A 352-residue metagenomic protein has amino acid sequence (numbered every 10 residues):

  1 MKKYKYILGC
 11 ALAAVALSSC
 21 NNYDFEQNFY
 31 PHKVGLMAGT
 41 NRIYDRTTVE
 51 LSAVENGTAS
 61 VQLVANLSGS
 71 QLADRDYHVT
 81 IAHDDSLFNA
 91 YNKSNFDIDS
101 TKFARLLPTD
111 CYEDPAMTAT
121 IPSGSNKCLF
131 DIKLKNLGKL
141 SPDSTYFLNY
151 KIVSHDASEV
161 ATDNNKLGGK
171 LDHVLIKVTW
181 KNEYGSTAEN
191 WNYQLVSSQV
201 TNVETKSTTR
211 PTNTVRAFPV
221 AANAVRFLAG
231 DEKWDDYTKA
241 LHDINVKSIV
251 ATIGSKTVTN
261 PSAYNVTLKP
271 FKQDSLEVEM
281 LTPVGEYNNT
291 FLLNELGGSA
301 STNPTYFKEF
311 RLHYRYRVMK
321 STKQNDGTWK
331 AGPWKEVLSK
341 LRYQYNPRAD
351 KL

Functional and structural regions predicted by a protein language model:
M1-L8: Bacterial N-terminal signal peptides that target proteins for export
A16-S19: C-terminal motif of bacterial Sec signal peptides marking the signal peptidase cleavage site
N21-A119, L129, K133-F147, V153-L352: Intrinsically disordered, low-complexity regulatory regions in eukaryotic proteins
I121-G124: Short, contiguous acidic and Ser/Thr-rich linear segments
